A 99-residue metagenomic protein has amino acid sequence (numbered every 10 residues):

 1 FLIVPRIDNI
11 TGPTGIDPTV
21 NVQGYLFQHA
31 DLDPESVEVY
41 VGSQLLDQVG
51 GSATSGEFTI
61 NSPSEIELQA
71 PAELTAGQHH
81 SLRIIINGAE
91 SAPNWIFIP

Functional and structural regions predicted by a protein language model:
F1, G50-S52, E65: Compositional signature of intrinsically disordered, low-complexity segments enriched in polar residues
F1-Y40, L46, A89-P99: Beta-strand/beta-sandwich contexts
G12-G15, I60, L74: Hydrophobic beta-strand core residues of beta-sandwich domains
V37, G50-S55: Cysteine-centric segments in proteins
T54-Q69: Aromatic sugar-binding surface patches on proteins that engage polysaccharides or sugar-phosphate polymers
S62, I86-E90: C-terminal beta-sandwich/jelly-roll accessory domains of carbohydrate-active enzymes
A70-Q78: Surface-exposed, short loops/turns at beta-strand junctions within beta-sandwich domains
S81-I85: Extracellular recognition modules
